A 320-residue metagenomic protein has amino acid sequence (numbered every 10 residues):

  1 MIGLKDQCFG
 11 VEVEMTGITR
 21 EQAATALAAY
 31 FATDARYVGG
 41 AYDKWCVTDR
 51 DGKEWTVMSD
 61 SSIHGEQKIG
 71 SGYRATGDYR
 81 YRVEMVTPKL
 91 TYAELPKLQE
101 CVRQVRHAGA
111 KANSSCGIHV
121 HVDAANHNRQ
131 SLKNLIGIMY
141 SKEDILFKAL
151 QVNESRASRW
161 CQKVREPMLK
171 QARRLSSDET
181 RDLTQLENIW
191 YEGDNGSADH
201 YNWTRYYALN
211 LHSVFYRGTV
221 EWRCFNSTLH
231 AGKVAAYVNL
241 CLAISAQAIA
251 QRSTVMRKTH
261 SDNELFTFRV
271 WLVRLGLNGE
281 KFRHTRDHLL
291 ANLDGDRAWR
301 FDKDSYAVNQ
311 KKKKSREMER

Functional and structural regions predicted by a protein language model:
M1-A112, A125-R320: C-terminal accessory/tail domains of diverse enzymes
S114-I118, V122: Short, conserved phosphate-binding/catalytic loop or strand-edge motifs used in phosphoryl-/nucleotidyl-transfer
